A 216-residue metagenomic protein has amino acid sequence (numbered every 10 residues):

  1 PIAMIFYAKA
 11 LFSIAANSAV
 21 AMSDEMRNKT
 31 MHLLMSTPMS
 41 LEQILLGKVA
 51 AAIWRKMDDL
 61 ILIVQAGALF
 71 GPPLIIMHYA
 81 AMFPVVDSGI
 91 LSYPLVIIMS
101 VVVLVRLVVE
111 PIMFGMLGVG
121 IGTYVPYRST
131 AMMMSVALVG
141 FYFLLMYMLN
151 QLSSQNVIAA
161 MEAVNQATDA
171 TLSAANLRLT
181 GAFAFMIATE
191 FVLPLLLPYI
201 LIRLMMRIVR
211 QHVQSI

Functional and structural regions predicted by a protein language model:
P1-T30, L41-I216: Hydrophobic alpha-helical transmembrane segments of membrane proteins
